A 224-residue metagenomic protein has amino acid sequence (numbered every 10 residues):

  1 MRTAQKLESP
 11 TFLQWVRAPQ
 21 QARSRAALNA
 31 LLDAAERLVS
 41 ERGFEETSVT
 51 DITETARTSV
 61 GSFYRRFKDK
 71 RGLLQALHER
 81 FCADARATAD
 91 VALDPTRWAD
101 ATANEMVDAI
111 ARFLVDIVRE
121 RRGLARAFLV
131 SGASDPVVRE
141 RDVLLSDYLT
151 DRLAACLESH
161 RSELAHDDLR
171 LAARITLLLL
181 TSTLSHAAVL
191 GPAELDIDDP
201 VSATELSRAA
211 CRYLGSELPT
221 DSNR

Functional and structural regions predicted by a protein language model:
M1-A26, L218-R224: N-terminal intrinsically disordered/low-complexity leader segments
A26-A35, I52, L77-A89: Generic hydrophobic, amphipathic alpha-helix propensity
A30, L38-G72: Helix-turn-helix
L31-V39, A85, L114, L180 (+1 more regions): Short hydrophobic clusters on alpha-helical segments that form packing/core surfaces in small helical domains
L74-F81, G132, L149: Alpha-helical DNA-contacting segments of helix-turn-helix folds
A76, D90-R119, A173-T176, A203: Hydrophobic alpha-helical connector segments
V91-D100, E120-R126, S131-P136, S146-A173 (+1 more regions): Hydrophobic alpha-helical bundle segments that form small-molecule/ligand-binding pockets
R126, R139, S159-R208, T220-R224: Hydrophobic/aromatic-rich alpha-helical bundle segments in the mid-to-C-terminal region
